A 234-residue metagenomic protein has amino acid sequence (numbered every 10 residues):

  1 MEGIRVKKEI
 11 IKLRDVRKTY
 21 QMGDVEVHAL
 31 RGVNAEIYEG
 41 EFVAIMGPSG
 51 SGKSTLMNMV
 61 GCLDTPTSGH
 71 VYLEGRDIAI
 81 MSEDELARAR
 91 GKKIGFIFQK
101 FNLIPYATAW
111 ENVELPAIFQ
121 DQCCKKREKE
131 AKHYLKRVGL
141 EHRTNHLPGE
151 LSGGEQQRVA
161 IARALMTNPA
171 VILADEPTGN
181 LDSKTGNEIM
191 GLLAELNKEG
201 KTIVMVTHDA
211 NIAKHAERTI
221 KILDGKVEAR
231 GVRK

Functional and structural regions predicted by a protein language model:
M1-T19, E228-K234: ABC-family P-loop ATPase nucleotide-binding domain
K8-I222: ABC family nucleotide-binding domain
T219-G231: H-loop (His-switch) and adjacent beta-strand-loop-beta switch element of ABC-type ATPase nucleotide-binding domains
